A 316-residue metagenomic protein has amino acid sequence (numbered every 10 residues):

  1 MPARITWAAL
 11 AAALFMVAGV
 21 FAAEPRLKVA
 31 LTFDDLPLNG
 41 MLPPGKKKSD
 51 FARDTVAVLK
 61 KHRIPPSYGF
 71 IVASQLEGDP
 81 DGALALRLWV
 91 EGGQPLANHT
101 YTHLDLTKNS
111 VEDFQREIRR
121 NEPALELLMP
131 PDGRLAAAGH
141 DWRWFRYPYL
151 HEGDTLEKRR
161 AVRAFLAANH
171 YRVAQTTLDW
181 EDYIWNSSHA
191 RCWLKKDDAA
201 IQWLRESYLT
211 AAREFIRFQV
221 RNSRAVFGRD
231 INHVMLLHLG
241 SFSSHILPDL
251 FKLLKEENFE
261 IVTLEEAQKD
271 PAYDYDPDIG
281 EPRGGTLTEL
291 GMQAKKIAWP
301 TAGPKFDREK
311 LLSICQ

Functional and structural regions predicted by a protein language model:
M1-R4: N-terminal secretory signal peptides that target proteins for export/translocation
A8-G19: Bacterial N-terminal signal peptides
A23-L150, M235-L236, L253, K269: Active-site beta->alpha N-cap acidic-glycine motif
P43-G45, L104-G133, T155-N169, T177-R229 (+1 more regions): Alpha-helical scaffold elements lining the catalytic groove of polysaccharide deacetylases
K61-R63, E77, Q175, R229 (+1 more regions): C-terminal domain-boundary segment and adjacent tail
L84-A85, A161-V162, D249-L250: A short acidic, amphipathic alpha-helical/loop segment
G92-L96, A167-R172: Glycine-enriched alpha-helix->loop->beta-strand junction motifs that scaffold or abut catalytic
P95-N98, A124-M129, D197-R217, G285-L312: Short, basic, helix/turn surface patches
